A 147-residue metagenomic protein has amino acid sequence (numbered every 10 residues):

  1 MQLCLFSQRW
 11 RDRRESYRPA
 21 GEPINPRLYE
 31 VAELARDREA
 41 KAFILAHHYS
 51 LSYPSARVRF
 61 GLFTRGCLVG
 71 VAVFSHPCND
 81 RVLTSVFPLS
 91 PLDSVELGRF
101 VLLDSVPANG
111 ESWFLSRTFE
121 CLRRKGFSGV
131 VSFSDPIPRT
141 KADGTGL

Functional and structural regions predicted by a protein language model:
D12-P54: Short amphipathic alpha-helix that is part of the acyltransferase structural core
E15-S16, R59-G61, V101: Small/flexible residues
P26-Y29, R57, V69, L92: Sequence-level motif detector for i,i+2 pairs with an aromatic at +2
E30-L34, E39, F63-R65, F74-L147: Acyl-donor binding region in acyl/amide transferases
I44, R57-H76: Conserved beta-hairpin
S50-V58, L62, R81-V82: An active-site-proximal beta-strand-loop segment
